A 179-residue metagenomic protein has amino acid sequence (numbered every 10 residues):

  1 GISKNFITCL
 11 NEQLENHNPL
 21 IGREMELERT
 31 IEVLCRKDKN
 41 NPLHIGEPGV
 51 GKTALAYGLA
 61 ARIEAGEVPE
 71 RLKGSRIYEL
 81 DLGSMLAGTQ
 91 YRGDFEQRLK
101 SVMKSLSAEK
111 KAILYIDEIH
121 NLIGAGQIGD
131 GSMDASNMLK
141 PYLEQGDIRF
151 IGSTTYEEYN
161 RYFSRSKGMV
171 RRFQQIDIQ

Functional and structural regions predicted by a protein language model:
I2, N18-T30: N-terminal pre-P-loop "Q-motif" helix
I31-L72: Walker A/P-loop
Y78-S107: Short glycine-rich substrate-engagement loop in P-loop NTPases that contacts/grips substrate
K100-E109, D134-R149: Substrate-engagement module of ASCE P-loop NTPases
D117-I119: Walker B catalytic acidic pair
Q127-G129, Y156-R172: Short regulatory helix/loop adjacent to the ATP-binding pocket of P-loop NTPases
L143-R161: Sensor-1/coupling segment of RecA-like P-loop NTPase cores
Q174-Q179: Conserved AAA+ ATPase "SRH/arginine-finger" region at the nucleotide-binding site
